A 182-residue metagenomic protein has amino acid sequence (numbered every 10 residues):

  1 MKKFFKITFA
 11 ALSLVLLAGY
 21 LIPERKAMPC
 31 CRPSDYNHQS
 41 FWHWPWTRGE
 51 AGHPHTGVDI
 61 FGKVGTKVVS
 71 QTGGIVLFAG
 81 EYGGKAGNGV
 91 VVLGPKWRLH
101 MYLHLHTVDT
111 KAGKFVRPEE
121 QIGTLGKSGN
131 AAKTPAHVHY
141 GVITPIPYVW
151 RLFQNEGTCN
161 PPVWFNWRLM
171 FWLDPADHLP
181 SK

Functional and structural regions predicted by a protein language model:
K2-K6, A11-N88, P95, P118 (+2 more regions): Surface-exposed, glycine-biased beta-strand/turn segments
E50-I60, V92-K96, H104, V142-F153: Small beta-barrel nucleic-acid-binding modules, principally OB-folds
K67, A112-G113: A broadly tuned, weak detector of single residues within folded domains
I75, M101-H104: Residues located in well-ordered beta-strands
V90, K114-K182: Conserved, short, structured surface segments that act as functional micro-motifs
H104-L105, H137: "Short basic amphipathic alpha-helical interaction patches in structured regions
